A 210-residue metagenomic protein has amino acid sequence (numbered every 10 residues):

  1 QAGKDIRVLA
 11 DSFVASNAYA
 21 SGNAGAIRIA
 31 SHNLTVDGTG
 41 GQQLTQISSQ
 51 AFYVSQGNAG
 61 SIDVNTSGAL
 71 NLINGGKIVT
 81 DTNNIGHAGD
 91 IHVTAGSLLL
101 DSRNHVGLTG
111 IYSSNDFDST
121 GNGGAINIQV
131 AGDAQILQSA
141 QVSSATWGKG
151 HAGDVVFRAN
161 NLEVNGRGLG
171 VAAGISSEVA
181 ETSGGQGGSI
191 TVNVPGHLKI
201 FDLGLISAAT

Functional and structural regions predicted by a protein language model:
Q1-T210: Extracellular and secretory-pathway beta-repeat/beta-biased strand scaffolds
